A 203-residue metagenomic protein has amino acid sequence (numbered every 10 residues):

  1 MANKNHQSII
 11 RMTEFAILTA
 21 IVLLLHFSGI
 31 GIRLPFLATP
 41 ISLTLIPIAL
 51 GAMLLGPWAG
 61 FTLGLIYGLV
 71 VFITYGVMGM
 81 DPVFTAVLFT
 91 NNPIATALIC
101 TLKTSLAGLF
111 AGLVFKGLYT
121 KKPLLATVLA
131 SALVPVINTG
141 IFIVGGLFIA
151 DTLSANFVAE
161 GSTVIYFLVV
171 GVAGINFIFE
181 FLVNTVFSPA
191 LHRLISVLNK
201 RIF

Functional and structural regions predicted by a protein language model:
M1-T19, L129, G146-A150, S154 (+1 more regions): Alpha-helical transmembrane segments and their cytosolic interface
M1-T62, I66-L69: Hydrophobic transmembrane alpha-helices
Q7-S8, A38-T39, F84-T90, Y119-K121 (+1 more regions): Helix-boundary and loop/linker segments of multi-pass membrane transporters
A16, A20, I46, L50 (+10 more regions): Residue-level signature of the transmembrane alpha-helical core of multi-pass small-molecule transporters
I21, L25, G29, V70 (+12 more regions): Alpha-helical membrane-inserting segments
L24-T39, I66-L109, L113: Interfacial aromatic-anchored transmembrane helix boundaries in multi-pass membrane proteins
G117-G140, F203: Internal alpha-helical transmembrane segments of multi-pass membrane proteins
